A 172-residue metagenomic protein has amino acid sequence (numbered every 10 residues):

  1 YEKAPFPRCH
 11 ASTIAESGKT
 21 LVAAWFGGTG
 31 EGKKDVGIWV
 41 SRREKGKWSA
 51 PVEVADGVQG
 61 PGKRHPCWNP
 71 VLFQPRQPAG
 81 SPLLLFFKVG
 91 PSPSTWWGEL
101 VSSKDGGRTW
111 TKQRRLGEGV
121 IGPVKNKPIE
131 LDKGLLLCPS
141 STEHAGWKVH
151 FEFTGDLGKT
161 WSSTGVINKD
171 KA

Functional and structural regions predicted by a protein language model:
Y1-A172: Asp-box/BNR beta-propeller blade signature and adjacent active/binding-site loops in extracellular glycan-interacting
